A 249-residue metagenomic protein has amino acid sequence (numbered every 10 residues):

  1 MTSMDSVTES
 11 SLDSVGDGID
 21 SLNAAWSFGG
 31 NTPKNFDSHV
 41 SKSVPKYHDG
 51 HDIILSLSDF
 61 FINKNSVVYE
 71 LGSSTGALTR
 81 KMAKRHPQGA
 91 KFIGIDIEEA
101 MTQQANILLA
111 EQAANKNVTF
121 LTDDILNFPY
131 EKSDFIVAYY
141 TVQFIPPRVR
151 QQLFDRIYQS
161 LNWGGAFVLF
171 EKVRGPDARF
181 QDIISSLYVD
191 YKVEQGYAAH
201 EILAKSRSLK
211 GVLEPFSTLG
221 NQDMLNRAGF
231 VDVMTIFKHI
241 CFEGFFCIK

Functional and structural regions predicted by a protein language model:
M1-N35: N-terminal, positively charged/glycine-rich alpha-helical extensions of SAM-dependent methyltransferases
K46-K64: Conserved alpha-helix/loop element of class I SAM-dependent methyltransferases that forms part of the SAM/SAH-binding
N65-S74: Conserved class I S-adenosyl-L-methionine
Y69, L78-L126: Class I SAM-dependent methyltransferase SAM/SAH-binding core
V137: A conserved beta-strand element that flanks and buttresses the S-adenosyl-L-methionine
Q151-W163: A short glycine-rich, Lys/Arg-flanked "PGG" loop and its adjoining helix->strand segment in the class I
G164-K172: Conserved beta-strand signature within the Rossmann-like core of class I S-adenosyl-L-methionine
V173-N226: C-terminal alpha-helical "lid/dimerization" subdomain adjacent to the S-adenosyl-L-methionine
